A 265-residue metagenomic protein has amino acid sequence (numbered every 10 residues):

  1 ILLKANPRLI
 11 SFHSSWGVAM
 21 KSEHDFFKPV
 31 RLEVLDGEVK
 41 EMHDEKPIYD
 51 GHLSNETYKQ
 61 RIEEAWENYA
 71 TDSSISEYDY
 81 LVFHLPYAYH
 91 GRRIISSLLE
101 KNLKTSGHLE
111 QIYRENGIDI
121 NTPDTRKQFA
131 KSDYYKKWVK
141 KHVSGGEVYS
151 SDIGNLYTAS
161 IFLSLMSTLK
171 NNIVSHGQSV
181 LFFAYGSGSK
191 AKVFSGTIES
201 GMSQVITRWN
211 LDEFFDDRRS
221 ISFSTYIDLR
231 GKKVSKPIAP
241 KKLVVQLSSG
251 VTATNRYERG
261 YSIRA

Functional and structural regions predicted by a protein language model:
I1-E67, K190-A265: Condensing-enzyme catalytic core mediating Claisen C-C bond formation in acyl metabolism
I1-K4, T158-I173: Active-site-proximal alpha-helical scaffold in enzymes
F12-W16, I75-F83, G107-Y113, G146-E147 (+1 more regions): Beta-strand segments within the central parallel beta-sheet cores of soluble alpha/beta enzyme folds
P47-S54, D79-V82, V143-L156, F182-A184: Cysteine-centered functional microenvironments
E63-D79, S97-E100, T105, Q111-N116 (+1 more regions): Phosphate/pyrophosphate-binding loops at sites that engage ATP/ADP/AMP, CoA/4′-phosphopantetheine, polyphosphate
Y80-G146: Accessory "access/gating" subregions that flank catalytic or transport cores
H84-Y89, G154-T158, Y185-K190: Gly/Ser/Thr-rich loops at beta-strand to alpha-helix junctions that form or flank small-molecule/cofactor-binding
